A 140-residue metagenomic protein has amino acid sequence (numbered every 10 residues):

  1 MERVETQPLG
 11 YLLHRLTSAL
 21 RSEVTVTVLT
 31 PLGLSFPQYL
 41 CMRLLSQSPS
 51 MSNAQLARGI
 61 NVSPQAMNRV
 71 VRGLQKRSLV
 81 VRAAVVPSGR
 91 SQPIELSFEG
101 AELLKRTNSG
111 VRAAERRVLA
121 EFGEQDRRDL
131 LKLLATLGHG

Functional and structural regions predicted by a protein language model:
M1-E2, Q125-G140: C-terminal regulatory/oligomerization modules of transcriptional regulators
M1-L32, T136: N-terminal leader segment of winged-helix/HTH proteins
T17, R43-Q47, N108, A135: Short, locally clustered residues in the helix-turn-helix/winged-helix DNA-binding domain
S22-S63: N-terminal helix-turn-helix DNA-binding core of bacterial DNA-binding proteins
P31-S35, A66-R69, G73, G123: Short glycine/proline-centered loop/turn elements that form peptide/ligand docking sites
N53-A54, Q65, R72, Q92: Residues within helix-turn-helix
R72-K132: Charged, amphipathic alpha-helical coiled-coil/dimerization segments
